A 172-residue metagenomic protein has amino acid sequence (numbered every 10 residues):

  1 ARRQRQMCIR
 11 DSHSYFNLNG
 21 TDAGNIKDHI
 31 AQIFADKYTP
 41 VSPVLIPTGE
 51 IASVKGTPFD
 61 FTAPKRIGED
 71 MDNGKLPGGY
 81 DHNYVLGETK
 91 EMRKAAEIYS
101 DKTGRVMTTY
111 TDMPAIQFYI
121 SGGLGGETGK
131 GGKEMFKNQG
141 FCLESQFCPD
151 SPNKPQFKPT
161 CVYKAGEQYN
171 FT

Functional and structural regions predicted by a protein language model:
A1-I9: Single conserved hydrophobic/aromatic residue that forms the stacking wall/gate of nucleotide- or nucleobase-binding
R2, G24-I26, G104, Q168: Coil-to-beta-strand transition motifs
R10-L18: Histidine-centered catalytic micro-motifs
D22-G74: A conserved active-site cap/scaffold subdomain adjacent to cofactor or substrate pockets
V54-T172: Active-site pocket scaffolds in enzymes
